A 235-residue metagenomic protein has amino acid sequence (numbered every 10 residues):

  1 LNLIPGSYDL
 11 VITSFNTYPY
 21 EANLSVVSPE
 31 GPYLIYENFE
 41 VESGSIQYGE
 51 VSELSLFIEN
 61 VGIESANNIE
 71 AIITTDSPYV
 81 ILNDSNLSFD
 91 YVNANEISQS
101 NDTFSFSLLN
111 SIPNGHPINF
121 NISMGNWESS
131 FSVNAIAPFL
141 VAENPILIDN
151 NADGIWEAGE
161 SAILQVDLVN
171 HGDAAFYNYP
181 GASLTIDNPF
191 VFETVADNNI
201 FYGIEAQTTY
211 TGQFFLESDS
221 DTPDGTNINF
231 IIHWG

Functional and structural regions predicted by a protein language model:
L1-N2, I81-I112, F192-T222: Intrinsically disordered, low-complexity Pro/Gly/Ser/Thr-rich segments with frequent PxxP/GP/PP motifs and embedded
I4-S28, S105-L140, E217-G235: Terminal connector regions
S7-D9, E53, A66-E70, P117 (+3 more regions): Exposed beta-strand and adjacent loop surfaces of beta-rich binding modules that mediate intermolecular recognition
L10, L54-N60, N95, F120-I122 (+4 more regions): Buried hydrophobic-core signal for structured, non-transmembrane domains
E21, V51-E53, I97-T103, E128 (+2 more regions): Intrinsic-disorder/low-complexity, polar/charged segments enriched in Ser/Thr/Lys/Arg/Asp/Glu/Gln
E37-S45, N144-A152: Short, solvent-exposed loop/edge segments of extracellular or virion-exposed proteins
G44-E50, A152-E160: Short, solvent-exposed loop/linker segments at the N-terminal edge of repeated beta-sheet extracellular domains
E59-V80, M124, V169-F192, W234: Short acidic, flexible loop segments centered on an aromatic residue
